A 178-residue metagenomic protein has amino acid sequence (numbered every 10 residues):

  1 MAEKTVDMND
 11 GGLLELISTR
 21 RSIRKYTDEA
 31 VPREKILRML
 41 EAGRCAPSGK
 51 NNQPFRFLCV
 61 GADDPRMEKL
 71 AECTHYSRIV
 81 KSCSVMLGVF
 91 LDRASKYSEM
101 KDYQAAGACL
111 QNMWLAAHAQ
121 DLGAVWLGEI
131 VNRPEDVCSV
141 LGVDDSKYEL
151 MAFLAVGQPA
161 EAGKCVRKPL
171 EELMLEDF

Functional and structural regions predicted by a protein language model:
M1-F178: Acidic, surface-exposed loops and disordered segments
